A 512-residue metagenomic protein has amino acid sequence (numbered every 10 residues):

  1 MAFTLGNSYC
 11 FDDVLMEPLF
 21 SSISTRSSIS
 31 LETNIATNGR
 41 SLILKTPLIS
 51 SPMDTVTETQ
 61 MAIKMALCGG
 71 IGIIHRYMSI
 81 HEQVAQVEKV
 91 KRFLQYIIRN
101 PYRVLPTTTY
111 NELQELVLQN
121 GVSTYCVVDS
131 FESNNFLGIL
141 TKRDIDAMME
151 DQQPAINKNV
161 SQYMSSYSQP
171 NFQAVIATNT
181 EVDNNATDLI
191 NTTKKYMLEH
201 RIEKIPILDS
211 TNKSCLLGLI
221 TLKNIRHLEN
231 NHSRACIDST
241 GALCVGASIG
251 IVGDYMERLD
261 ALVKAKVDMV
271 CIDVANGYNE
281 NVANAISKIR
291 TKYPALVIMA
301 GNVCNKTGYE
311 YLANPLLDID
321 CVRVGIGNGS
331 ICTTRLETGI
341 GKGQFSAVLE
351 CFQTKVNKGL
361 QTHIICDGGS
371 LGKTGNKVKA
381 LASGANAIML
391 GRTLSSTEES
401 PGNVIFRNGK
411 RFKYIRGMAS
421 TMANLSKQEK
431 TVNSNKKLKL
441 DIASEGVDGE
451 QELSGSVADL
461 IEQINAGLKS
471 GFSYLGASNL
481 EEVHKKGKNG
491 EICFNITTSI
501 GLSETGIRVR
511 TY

Functional and structural regions predicted by a protein language model:
M1-S27, Y102-T108, T178, D183-T187 (+5 more regions): Alpha/beta catalytic cores of nucleotide-metabolism and tRNA/nucleoside-modifying enzymes
T25-L44, S51-M53, E82-V122, V127-F131 (+6 more regions): Bateman/CBS regulatory modules and CBS-like beta-alpha motifs in cytosolic regions of diverse proteins
G39-S41, A66, K91, Q114-L118 (+5 more regions): Surface-exposed amphipathic alpha-helices with a cationic face
I43-S50, I97-P101, F172, D238-S248 (+3 more regions): Short beta-strand/loop segments at the ligand-binding rim of alpha/beta enzyme cores
L67-E82, M269-N279, D320-T338, S370-I405: Glycine-rich phosphate-binding active-site loops on the catalytic face of alpha/beta enzymes
I73-Y77, R103-V104, T124-C126, Q173-T178 (+7 more regions): Catalytic beta/alpha-barrel core
I74-S79, N135-Q152, I202, P206 (+2 more regions): Short beta->alpha transition motifs characteristic of CBS
S79-E88, Q152, L219-C236, G253-E257 (+4 more regions): Active-site-adjacent beta->alpha loops and helix N-cap segments on the catalytic face of soluble alpha/beta enzymes
